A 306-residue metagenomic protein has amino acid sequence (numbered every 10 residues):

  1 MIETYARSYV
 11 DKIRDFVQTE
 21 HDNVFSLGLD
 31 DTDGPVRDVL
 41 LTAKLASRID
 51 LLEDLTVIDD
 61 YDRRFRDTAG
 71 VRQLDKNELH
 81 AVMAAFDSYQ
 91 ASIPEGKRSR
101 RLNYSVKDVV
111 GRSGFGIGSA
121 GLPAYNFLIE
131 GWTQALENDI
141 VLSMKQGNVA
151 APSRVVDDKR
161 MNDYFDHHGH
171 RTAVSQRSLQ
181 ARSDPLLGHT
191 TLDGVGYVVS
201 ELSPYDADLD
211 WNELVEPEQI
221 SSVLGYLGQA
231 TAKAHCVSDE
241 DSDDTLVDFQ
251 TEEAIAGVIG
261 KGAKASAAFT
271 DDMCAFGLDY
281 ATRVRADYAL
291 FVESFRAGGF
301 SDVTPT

Functional and structural regions predicted by a protein language model:
M1-A43, A91-S294: Conserved ATP-binding subdomain of kinase catalytic cores across diverse folds
F25-A85: Long, low-complexity segments enriched in small/aliphatic residues
A297, D302-P305: Nucleotide/phosphate-binding catalytic cleft detector across ATP-hydrolyzing and phosphate-transferring enzymes
